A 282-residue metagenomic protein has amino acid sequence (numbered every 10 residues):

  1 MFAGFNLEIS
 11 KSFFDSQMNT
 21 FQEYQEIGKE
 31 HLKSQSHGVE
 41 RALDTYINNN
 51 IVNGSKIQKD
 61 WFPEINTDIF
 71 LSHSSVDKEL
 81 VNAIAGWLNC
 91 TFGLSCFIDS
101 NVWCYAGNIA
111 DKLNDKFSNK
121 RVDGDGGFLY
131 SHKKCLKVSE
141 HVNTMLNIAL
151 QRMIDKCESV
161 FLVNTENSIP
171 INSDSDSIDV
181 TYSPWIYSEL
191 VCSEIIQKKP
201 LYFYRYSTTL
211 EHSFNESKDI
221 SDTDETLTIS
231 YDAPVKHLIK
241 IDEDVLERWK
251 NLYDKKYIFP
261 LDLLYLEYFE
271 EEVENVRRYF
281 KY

Functional and structural regions predicted by a protein language model:
F2-C157, V273-Y282: Conserved N-terminal substructure of TIR/SEFIR domains
N89-F97, L190-Y202: Structural alpha-beta junctions
W103-C104, I169, T208: Positions that flank functional sites
H132-C135, I148, M153-D155, I195-E211: Acidic, metal/cofactor-coordinating or nucleic-acid-engaging core segments within structured domains
H141-V142, S168-K199: Conserved TIR/SEFIR loop-to-helix hotspot centered on a Trp-containing motif with a nearby acidic residue
N164: Glycine-rich, N-terminal phosphate-binding loop of Rossmann-like dinucleotide-binding domains
K199-Y282: Charged, low-complexity C-terminal accessory regions
